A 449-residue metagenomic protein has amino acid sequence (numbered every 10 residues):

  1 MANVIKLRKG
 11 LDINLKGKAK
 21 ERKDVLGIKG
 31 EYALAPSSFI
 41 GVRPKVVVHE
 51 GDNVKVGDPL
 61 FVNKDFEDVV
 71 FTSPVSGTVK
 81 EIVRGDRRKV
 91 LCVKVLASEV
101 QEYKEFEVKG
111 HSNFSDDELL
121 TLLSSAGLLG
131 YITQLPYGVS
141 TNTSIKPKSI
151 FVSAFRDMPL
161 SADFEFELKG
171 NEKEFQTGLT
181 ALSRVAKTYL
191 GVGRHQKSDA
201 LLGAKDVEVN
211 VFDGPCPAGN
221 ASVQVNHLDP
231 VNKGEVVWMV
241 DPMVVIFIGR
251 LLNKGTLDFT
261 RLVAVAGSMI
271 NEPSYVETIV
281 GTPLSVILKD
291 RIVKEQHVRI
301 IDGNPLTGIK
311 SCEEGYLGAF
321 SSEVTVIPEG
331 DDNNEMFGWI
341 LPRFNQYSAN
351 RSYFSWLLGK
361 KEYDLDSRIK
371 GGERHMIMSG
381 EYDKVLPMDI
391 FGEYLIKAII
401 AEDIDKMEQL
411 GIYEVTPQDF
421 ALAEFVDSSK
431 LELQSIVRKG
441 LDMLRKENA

Functional and structural regions predicted by a protein language model:
M1-V47, V62, F212: N-terminal, Lys/Arg-enriched amphipathic/low-complexity engagement segments that precede the first folded domain
V25-K29, T78-R84: Short, solvent-exposed cationic patches
V42, V48, D65-D68, E272: Short, solvent-exposed loop/turn positions at domain surfaces that link secondary-structure elements or cap domain
H49-V62, E81: Short, well-structured beta-strand-loop connectors
L60, F66, V293: Flexible, active-site-proximal loop/turn residues at the rims of small-molecule/cofactor binding pockets and catalytic
D68-S76: Short coil-to-beta-strand transition motifs
V69, V83-V286, D290-A449: Buried, small/hydrophobic-residue-enriched core segments of structured protein domains
